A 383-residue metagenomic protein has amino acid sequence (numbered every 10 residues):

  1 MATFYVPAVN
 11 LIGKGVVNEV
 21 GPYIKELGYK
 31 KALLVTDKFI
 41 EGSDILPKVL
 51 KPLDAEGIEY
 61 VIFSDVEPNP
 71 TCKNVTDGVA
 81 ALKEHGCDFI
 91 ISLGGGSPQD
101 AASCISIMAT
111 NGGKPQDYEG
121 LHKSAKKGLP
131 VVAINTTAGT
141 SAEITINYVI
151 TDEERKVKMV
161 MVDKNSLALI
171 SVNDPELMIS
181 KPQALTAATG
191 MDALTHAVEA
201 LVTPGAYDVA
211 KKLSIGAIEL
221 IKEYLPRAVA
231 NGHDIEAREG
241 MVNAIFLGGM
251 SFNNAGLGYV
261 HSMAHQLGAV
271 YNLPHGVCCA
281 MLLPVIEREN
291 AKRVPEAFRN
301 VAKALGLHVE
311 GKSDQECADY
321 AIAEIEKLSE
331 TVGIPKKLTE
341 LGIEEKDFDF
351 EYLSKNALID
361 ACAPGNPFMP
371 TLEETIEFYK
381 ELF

Functional and structural regions predicted by a protein language model:
M1-F89, L338: ATP/NTP phosphate-donor binding region
N18, T110-A206, A297-A304: A glycine/threonine-rich phosphate-anchoring loop and its flanking beta-alpha core in nucleotide/phosphate-binding
G42-L50, P295, I322, E351: Short, surface-exposed alpha-helical segments at coil->helix boundaries
K48-V49, D77-V79, P98-N111, I144-T145: Short Gly/Thr/Asp-enriched flexible loops that form oxyanion-binding sites at enzyme active sites
C87-S103, T136-A142, V270-L273: Glycine/serine-rich anion-binding loops at beta->alpha junctions that coordinate negatively charged ligand groups
A200-K327: Active-site segments that bind and position negatively charged phosphate/pyrophosphate groups
F298, H308-F383: C-terminal charged capping/lid subdomain of soluble metabolic enzymes
